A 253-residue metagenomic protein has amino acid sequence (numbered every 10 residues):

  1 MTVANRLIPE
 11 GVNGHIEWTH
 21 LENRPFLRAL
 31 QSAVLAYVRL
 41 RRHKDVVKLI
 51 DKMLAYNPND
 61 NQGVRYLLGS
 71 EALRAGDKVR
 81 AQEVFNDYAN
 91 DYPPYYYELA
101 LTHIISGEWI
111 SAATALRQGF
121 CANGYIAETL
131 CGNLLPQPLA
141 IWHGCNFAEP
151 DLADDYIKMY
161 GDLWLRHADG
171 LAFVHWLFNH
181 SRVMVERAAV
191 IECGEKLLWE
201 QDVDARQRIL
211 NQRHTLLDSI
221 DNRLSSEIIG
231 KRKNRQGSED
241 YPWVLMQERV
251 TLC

Functional and structural regions predicted by a protein language model:
M1-A113: Eukaryote-skewed repeat-based solenoidal scaffolds used as protein-protein interaction platforms, primarily
T102-C253: Long, ordered, amphipathic alpha-helical scaffolds
